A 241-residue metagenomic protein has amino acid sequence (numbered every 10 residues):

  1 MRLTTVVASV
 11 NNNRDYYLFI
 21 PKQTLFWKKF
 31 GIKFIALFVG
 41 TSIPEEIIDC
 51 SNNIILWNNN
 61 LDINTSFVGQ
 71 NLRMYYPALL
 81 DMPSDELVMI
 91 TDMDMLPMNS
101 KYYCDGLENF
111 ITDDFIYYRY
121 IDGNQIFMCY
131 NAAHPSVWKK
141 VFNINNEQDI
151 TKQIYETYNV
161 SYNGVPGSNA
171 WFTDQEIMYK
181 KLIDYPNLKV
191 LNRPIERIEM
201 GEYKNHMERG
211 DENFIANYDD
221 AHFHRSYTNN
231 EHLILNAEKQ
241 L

Functional and structural regions predicted by a protein language model:
M1-D62, S84: N-terminal anchoring/stem segment of glycosyltransferases
N12-Y16, L96-P97, W138: Short acidic, S/G/P-rich loop/turn micro-motifs used as interaction or catalytic elements
L18-P21, L25, Y75, F172-K180: A structural signal for well-ordered alpha-helical segments within the folded catalytic domains of diverse enzymes
L61-V88: A conserved donor-nucleotide-binding helix/loop in the catalytic core of Leloir-type glycosyltransferases
I90-L96: The conserved acidic donor/metal-binding loop of glycosyltransferases
L96-F127: Conserved donor-nucleotide/metal-binding helix-loop-beta segment in metal-dependent transferases, i.e., the alpha-helix
Q125-W138: Short glycine- and hydrophobic/aromatic-rich loop-to-beta-strand nucleating segment in the catalytic cores
K139-L241: Catalytic core and acceptor-binding pocket of nucleotide-sugar-dependent glycosyltransferases
